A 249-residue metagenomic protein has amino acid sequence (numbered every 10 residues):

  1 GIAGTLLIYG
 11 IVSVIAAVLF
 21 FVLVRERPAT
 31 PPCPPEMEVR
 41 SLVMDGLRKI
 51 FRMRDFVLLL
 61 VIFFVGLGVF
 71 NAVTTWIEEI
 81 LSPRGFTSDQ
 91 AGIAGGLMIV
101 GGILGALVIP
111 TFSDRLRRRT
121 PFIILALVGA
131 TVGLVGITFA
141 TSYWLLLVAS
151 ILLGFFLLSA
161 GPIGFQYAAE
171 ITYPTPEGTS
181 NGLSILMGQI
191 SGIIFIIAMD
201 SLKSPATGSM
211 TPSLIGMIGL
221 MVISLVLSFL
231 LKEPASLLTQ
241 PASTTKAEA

Functional and structural regions predicted by a protein language model:
G1-G10, M199-M221: A membrane-interface helix-boundary motif in multi-pass transporters
G1-P28: Helix-loop-helix hairpin linking two adjacent transmembrane segments in secondary transporters
L19-V22, I215-A249: Multi-pass alpha-helical transporter architecture, strongest for 12-TM Major Facilitator/SLC carriers used
V22-D45, S236-T245: Flexible cytoplasmic inter-helical loops of multi-pass small-molecule transporters
M53-A106: Extracytoplasmic gate region of multi-pass secondary transporters
G105-R118, K203: Helix-to-loop junctions at the C-terminal end of transmembrane segments in multipass secondary transporters
R117-G164: C-terminal transmembrane helical hairpin of 12-TM major facilitator-type secondary transporters
I171-A206: A late C-terminal transmembrane helix in Major Facilitator Superfamily
